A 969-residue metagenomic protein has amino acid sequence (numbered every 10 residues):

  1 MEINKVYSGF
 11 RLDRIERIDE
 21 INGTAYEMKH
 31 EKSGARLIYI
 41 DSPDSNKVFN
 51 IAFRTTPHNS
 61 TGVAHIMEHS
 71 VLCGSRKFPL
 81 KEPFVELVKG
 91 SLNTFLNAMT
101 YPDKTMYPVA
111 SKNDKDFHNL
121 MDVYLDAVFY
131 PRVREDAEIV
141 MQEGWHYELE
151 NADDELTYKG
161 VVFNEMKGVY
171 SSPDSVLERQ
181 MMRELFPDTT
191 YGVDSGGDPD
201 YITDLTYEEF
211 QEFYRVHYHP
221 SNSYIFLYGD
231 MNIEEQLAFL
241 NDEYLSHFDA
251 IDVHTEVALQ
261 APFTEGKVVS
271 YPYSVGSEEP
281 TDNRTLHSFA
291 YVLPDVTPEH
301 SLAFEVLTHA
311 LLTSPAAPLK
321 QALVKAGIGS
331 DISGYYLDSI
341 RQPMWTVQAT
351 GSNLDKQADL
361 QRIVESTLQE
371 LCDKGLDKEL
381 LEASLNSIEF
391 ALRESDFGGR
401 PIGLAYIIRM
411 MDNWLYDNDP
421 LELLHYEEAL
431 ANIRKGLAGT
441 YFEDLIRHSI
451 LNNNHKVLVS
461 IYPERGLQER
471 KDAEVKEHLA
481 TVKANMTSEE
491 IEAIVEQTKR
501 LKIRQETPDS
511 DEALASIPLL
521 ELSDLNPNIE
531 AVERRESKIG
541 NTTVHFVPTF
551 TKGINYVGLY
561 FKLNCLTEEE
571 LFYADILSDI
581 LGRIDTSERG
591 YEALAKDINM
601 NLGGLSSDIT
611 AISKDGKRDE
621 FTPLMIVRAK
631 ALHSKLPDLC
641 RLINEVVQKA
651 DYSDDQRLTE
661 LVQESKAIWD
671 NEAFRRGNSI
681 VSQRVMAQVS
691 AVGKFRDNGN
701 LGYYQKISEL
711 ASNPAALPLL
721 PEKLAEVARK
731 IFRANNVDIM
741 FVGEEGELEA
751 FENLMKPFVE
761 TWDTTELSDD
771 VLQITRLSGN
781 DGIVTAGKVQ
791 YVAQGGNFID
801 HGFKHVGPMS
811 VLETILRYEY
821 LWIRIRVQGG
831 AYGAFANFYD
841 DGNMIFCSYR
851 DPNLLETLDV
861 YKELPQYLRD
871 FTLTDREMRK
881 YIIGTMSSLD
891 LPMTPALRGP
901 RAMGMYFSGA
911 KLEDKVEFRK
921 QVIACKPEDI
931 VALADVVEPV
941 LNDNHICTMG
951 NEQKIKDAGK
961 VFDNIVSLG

Functional and structural regions predicted by a protein language model:
M1-V48: Non-catalytic terminal extensions that flank enzyme cores
D41-P43, N50-A52, F163, K167-S171 (+9 more regions): His/Glu-based metal-binding/catalytic segments typifying zinc-dependent metallopeptidases
N46-T56, E82-Y130, A137-E148, S175-D200 (+10 more regions): M16 family metallopeptidases and their MPP-like homologs
V63, M67-V71, L577: Active-site His/Glu-centered metal-binding helix of metallohydrolases
F95, Q211-R215, S274-S277, L319 (+11 more regions): Generic recognition of flexible, low-complexity loop/linker segments
L149-N222, F226-Y244, F248-V275, T281-N283 (+1 more regions): Hydrophobic, small-residue-rich alpha-helical packing segments that form membrane-like cores
K159, Q211-E243, P721-M755, N942-D943: Non-catalytic, conformational "gating/processing" segments within enzyme and secreted inhibitor domains
E212-Y214, Y224, I233-I251, K374 (+2 more regions): Extended, regular secondary-structure scaffolds
